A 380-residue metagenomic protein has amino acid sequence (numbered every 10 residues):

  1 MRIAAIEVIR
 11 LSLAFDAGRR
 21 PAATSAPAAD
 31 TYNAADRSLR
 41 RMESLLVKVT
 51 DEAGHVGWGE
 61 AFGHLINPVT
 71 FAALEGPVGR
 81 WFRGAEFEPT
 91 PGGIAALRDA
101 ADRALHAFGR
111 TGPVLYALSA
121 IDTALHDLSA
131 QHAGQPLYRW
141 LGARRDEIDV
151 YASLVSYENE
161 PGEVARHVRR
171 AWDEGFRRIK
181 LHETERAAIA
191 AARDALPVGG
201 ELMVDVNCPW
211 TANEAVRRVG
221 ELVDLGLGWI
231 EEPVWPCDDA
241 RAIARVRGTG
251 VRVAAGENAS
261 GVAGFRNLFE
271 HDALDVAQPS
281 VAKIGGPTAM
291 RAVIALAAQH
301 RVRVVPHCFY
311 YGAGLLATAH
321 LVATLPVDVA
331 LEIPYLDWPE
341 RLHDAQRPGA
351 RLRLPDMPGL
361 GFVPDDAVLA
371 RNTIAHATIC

Functional and structural regions predicted by a protein language model:
M1-G18, P27-A34, L39, V293 (+1 more regions): Flexible C-terminal active-site loop/helix
M1-V56, E75-G79, R169, R178: Non-catalytic terminal accessory/regulatory regions of metabolic enzymes
I3, G54, I121, G134 (+6 more regions): Conserved, mostly hydrophobic/aromatic
T50-H132: Metal- or metallocofactor-binding catalytic centers and their adjacent structured scaffolds across diverse enzyme
F108, A133-S156, A188-R193, P197-E201: N-terminal small/glycine-rich loop or linker at the start of catalytic domains across soluble metabolic enzymes
E147-E163, D205-A212, A254: Active-site mouth loops of central-metabolism enzymes
P161-R177, R218-W229: Alpha/beta enzyme core
L181, R186-Y310, H343: Catalytic core of soluble alpha/beta enzymes
